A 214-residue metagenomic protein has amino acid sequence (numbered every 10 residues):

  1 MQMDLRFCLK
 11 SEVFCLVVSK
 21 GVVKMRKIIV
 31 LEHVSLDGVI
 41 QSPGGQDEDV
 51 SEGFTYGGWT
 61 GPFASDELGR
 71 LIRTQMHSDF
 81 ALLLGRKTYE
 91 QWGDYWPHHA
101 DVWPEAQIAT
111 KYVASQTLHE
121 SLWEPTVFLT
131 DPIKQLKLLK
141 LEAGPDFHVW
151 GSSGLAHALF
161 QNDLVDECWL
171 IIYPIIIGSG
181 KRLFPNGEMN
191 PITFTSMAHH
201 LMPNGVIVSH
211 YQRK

Functional and structural regions predicted by a protein language model:
E12, S19-K214: Enzymes that bind and transform nitrogen-containing heteroaromatic metabolites
